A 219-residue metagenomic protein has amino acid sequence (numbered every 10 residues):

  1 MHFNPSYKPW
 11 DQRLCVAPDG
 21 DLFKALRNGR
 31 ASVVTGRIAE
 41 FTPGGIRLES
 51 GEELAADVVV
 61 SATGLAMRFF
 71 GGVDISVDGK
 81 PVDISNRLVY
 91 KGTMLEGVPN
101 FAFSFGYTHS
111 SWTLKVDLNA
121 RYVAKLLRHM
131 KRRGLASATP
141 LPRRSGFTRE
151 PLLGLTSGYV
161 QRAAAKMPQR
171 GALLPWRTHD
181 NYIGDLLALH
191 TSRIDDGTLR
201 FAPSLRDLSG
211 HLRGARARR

Functional and structural regions predicted by a protein language model:
M1-P43, A124-S157: Dinucleotide-binding/catalytic capping subdomain of oxidoreductase cores
D11, R68-G71, S111-W112, R170: Short catalytic/ligand-binding loop motif for oxyanion handling, primarily in non-cytosolic enzymes, centered on
F23, V73-N100, A164-G171: FAD-binding beta-loop-beta segment adjacent to the flavin cofactor pocket
K24, N28, S32, G92-H109: Short FAD-binding loop at a beta-strand-to-alpha-helix junction that anchors the flavin cofactor in diverse
E49-V58: Core beta-strand elements of the Rossmann-like FAD/NAD(P) dinucleotide-binding domain in flavoenzyme oxidoreductases
S50, T63-G64, F105: Glycine-rich, N-terminal phosphate-binding loop of Rossmann-like dinucleotide-binding domains
S61-D78: Flavin (primarily FAD) binding-site architecture
L88-V89, N100-R219: C-terminal, flexible cofactor-proximal segment of oxidoreductases
